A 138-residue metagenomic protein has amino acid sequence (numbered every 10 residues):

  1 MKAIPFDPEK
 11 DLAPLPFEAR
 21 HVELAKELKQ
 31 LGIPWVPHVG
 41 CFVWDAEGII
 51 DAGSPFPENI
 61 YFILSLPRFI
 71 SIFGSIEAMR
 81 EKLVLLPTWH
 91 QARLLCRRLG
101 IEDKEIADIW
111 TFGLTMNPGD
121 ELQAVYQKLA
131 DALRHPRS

Functional and structural regions predicted by a protein language model:
M1-S138: Glycine-rich anion-binding surface patch
